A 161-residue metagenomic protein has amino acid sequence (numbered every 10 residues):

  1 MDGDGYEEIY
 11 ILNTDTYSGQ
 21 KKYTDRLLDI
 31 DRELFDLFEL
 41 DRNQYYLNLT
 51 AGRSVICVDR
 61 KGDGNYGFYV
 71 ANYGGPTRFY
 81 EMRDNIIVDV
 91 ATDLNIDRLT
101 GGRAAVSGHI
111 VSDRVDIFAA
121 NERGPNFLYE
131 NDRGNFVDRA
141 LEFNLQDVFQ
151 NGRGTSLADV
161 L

Functional and structural regions predicted by a protein language model:
M1-L161: Beta-propeller-forming repeat regions
